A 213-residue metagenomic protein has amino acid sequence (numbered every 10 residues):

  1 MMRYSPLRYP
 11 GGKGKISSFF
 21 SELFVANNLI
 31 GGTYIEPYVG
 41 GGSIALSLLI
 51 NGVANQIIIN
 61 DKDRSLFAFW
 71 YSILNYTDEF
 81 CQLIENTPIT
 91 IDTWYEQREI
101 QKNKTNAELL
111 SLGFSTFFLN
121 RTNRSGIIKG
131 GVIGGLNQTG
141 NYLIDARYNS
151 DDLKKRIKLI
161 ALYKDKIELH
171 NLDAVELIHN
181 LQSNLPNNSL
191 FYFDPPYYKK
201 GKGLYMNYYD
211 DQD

Functional and structural regions predicted by a protein language model:
M2-L23, L29, L74-Y192, P196-G203: SAM-dependent nucleic-acid methyltransferase catalytic core
I30-D92: Conserved S-adenosyl-L-methionine
A45-L48, F69, N180-L181, G201-Y205: A short acidic (Asp/Glu
M206-D213: Glycine-rich S-adenosyl-L-methionine
